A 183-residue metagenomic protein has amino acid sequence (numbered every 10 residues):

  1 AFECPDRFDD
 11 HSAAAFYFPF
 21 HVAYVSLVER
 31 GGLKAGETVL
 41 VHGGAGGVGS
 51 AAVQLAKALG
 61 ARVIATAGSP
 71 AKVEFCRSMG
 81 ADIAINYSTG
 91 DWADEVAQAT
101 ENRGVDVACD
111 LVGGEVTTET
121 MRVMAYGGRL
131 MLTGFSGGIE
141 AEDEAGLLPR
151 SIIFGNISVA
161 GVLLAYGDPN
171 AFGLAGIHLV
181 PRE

Functional and structural regions predicted by a protein language model:
F2, L40, I64, R129-M131 (+1 more regions): Structural detector of well-ordered beta-strand residues that form the stable sheet scaffold of enzyme domains
A13-G90: Mid-domain Rossmann-like dinucleotide-binding core that forms the NAD(H)/NADP(H) cofactor-binding site
L33, T100, M124-A125: A generic alpha-to-beta junction signature in SAM-dependent methyltransferases
A35-E37, V105, N156: Phosphate-coordination loops involved in phosphoryl transfer and adenosine-cofactor binding
V41, N86, D110, M131-L132: Redox-cofactor binding/interface segments in oxidoreductases and associated redox assembly factors
D91-N102: Short amphipathic alpha-helix with an adjacent loop that forms part of the alpha/beta core around
R103-C109, G128-R129: Short SAM/SAH-binding signature in class I
E115-R182: Glycine-rich phosphate-binding loop and adjacent beta-alpha segment of Rossmann(oid) nucleotide-cofactor-binding
